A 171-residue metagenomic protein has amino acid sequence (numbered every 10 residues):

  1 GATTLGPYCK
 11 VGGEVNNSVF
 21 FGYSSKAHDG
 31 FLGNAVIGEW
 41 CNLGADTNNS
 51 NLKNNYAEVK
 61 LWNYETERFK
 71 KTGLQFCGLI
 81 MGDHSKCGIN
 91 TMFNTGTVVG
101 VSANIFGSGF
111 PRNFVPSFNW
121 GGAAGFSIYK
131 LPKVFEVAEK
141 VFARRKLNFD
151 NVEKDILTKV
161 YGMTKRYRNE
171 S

Functional and structural regions predicted by a protein language model:
G1-G13: Loop-centered beta-sheet repeat module
K10-N169: Glycine-rich hexapeptide-repeat left-handed beta-helix
